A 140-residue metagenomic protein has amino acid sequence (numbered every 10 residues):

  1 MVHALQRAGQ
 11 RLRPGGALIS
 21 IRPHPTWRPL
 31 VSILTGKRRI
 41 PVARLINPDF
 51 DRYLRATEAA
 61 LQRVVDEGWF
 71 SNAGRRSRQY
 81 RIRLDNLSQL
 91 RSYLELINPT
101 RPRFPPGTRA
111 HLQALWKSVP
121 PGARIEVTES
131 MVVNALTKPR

Functional and structural regions predicted by a protein language model:
M1, P25-T26, Y80-R83: Short acidic/polar capping segments at secondary-structure boundaries
V2-A17: A short glycine-rich, Lys/Arg-flanked "PGG" loop and its adjoining helix->strand segment in the class I
A4, R38, A56-A60: Internal, well-ordered alpha-helical segments in soluble enzyme and binding-protein domains
G9, R63-V64: Short, conserved, surface-exposed binding loops centered on an aromatic residue
A17-R52: Conserved class I S-adenosyl-L-methionine
A43-A59, R76-I82, P99-R103: Acceptor-substrate binding/catalytic loop of class I
D66-R140: Conserved Class I S-adenosyl-L-methionine
